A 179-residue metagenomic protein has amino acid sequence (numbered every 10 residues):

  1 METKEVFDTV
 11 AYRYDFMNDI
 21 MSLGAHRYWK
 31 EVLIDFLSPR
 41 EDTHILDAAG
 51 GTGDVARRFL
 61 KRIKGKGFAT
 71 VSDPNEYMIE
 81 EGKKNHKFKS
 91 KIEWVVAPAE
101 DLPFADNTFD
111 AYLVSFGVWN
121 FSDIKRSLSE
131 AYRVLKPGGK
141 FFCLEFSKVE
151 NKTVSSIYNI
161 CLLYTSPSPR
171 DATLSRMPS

Functional and structural regions predicted by a protein language model:
G24-E41, R58: Conserved alpha-helix/loop element of class I SAM-dependent methyltransferases that forms part of the SAM/SAH-binding
L46-D101: Class I SAM-dependent methyltransferase SAM/SAH-binding core
G65-K66, L135-K140: Short glycine-dipeptide loop
E100-A111: A short acidic, Gly/Pro-enriched loop at the edge of an enzyme's catalytic core that lines a small-molecule cofactor
D110-I124: A short SAM/SAH-binding and catalytic strip from SAM-dependent methyltransferases
K125-P137: A short glycine-rich, Lys/Arg-flanked "PGG" loop and its adjoining helix->strand segment in the class I
F142-L163: Conserved class I S-adenosyl-L-methionine
Y164-D171: Conserved small/polar residues in nucleotide/adenosyl-binding loops
